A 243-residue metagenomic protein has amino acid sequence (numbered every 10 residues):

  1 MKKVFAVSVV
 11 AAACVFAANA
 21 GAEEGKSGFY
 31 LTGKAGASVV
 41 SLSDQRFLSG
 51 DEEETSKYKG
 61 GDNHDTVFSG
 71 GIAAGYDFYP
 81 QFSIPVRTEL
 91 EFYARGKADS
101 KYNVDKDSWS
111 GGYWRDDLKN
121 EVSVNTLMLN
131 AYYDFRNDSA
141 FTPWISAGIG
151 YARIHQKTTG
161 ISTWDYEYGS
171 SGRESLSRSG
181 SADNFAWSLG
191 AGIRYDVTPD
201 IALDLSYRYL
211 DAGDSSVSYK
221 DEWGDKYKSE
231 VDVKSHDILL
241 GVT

Functional and structural regions predicted by a protein language model:
M1-K26: Cleavable N-terminal export/targeting peptides
G21-S27, L31, A35-S43, A73 (+2 more regions): Transmembrane beta-barrel domains of bacterial outer-membrane proteins
Y30, G36, D232-T243: Outer-membrane beta-barrel "beta-signal"
G33-V39, T88-A94, I145-Y151, L205-Y209: Transmembrane beta-barrel strands of outer-membrane/channel proteins
A37, Y76-F78, Y133-F135, I193-Y195: Residue-level signature of outer-membrane beta-barrel architecture
V40-V67, A94-T126, A152-N184, A212-D237: Extracellular/periplasm-exposed beta-strand and loop segments of Gram-negative cell-envelope proteins, dominated by
I72-A74, T88, L129-A131, I145 (+2 more regions): Membrane-embedded beta-strands of outer-membrane beta-barrel proteins, especially the hydrophobic/small aromatic
Q81-V86, S139-F141, Y195-L203: Repeated loop/turn-to-beta-strand initiation elements of outer-membrane beta-barrel proteins
